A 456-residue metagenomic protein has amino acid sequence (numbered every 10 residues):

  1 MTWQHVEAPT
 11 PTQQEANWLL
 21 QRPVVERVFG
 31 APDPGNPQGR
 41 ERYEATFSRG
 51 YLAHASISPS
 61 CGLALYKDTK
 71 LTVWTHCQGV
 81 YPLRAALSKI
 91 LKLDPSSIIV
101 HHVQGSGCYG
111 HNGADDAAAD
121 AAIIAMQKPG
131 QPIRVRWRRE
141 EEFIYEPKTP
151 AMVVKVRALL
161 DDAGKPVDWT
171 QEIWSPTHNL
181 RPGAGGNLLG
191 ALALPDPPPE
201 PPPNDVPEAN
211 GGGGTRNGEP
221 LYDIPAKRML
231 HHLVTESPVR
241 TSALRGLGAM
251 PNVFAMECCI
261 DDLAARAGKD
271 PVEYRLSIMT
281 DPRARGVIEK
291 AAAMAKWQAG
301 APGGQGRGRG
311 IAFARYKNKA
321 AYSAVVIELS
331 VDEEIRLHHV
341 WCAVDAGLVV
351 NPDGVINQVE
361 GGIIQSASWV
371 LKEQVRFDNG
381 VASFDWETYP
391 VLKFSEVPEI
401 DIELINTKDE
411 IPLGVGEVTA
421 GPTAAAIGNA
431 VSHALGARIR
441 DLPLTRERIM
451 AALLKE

Functional and structural regions predicted by a protein language model:
M1-E456: Cofactor-binding beta-sheet edge motifs in enzyme active sites
